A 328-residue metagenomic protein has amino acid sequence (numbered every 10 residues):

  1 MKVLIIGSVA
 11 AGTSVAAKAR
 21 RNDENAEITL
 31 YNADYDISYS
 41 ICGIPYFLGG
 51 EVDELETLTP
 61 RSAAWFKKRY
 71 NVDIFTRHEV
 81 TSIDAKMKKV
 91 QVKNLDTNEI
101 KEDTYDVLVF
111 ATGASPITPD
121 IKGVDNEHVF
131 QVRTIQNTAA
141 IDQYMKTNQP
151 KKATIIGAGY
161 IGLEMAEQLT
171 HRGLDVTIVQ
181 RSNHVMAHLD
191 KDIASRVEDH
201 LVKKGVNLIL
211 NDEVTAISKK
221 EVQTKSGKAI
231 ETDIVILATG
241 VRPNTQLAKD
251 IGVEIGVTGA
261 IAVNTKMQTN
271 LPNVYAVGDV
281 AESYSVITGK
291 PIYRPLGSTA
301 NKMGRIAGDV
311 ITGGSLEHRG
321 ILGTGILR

Functional and structural regions predicted by a protein language model:
M1-A33, T76, T239, N301-R328: Rossmann-like nucleotide/phosphate-binding core characteristic of flavoprotein oxidoreductases
M1-D73, A166-L189: Beta1-alpha1 glycine-rich phosphate/pyrophosphate-binding loop at the start of Rossmann-like nucleotide-binding domains
K2, R77, N126, T147-K152 (+2 more regions): Phosphate-coordination loops involved in phosphoryl transfer and adenosine-cofactor binding
V9-T13, A114-P116, Q136, Y160 (+2 more regions): Residue-level detector of alpha-helix initiation sites
N25-T29, R69, F75-D96, D103 (+2 more regions): A Rossmann-like FAD-binding core segment of flavoenzymes
E56-T59, N148-Q149, E254-T258, G314-T324: A short alpha-helix-loop-beta-strand transition element characteristic of N-terminal alpha/beta dinucleotide-binding
F110-R172, V263: Glycine-rich dinucleotide-binding loop and its adjacent helix/turn
D125-T147, K220-Q223, A229-V310: FAD-site-proximal beta/loop scaffold in flavoenzymes
